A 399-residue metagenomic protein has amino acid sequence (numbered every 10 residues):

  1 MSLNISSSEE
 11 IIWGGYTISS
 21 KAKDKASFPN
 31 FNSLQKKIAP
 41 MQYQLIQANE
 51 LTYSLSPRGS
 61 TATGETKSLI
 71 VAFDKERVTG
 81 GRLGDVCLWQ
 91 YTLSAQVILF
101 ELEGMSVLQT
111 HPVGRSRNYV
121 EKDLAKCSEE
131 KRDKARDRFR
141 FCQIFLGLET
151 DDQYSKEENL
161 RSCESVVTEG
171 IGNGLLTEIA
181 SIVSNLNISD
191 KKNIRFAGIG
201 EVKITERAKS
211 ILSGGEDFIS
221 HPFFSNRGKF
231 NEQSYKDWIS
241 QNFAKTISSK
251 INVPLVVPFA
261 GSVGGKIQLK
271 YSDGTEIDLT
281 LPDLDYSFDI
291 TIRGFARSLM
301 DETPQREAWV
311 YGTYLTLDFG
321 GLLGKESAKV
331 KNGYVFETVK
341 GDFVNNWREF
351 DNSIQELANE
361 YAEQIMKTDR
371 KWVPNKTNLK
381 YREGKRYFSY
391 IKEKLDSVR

Functional and structural regions predicted by a protein language model:
M1-L55, T61-K67, K122-K131, F139-Y286 (+3 more regions): A structural "domain/chain start" motif
G64-T79, V86-L99: Elongated alpha-helical scaffolds
F73, V97, F288-A296: Hydrophobic beta-sheet segments that form the core/acyl-binding groove of ACP/CoA-dependent acyl-chain-processing
V78-G80, R117-D123, L299: Sequence/structural signature of outer-membrane beta-barrel proteins
G80-L83, G104-H111, I251-N252: Short, solvent-exposed secondary-structure capping/transition elements
R82-L88, P304-E307: Short, solvent-exposed beta-strand/turn "edge" segments of beta-rich domains on protein surfaces
Q90-E101, W309-L323: A short beta-strand signature
Q96, F100-A135: HotDog/MaoC-like acyl-thioester-processing domains
